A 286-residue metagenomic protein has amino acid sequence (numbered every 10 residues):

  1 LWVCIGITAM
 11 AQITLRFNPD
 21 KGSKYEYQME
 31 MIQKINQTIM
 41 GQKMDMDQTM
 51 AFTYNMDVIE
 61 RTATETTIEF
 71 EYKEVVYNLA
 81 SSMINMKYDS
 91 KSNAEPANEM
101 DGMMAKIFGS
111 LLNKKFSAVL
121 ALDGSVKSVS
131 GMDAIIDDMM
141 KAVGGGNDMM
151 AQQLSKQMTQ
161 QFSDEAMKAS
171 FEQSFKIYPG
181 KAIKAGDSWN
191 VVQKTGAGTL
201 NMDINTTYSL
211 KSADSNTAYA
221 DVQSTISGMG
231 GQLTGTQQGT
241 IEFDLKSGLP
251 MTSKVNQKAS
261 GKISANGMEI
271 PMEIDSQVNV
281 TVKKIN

Functional and structural regions predicted by a protein language model:
L1-F17: Bacterial Sec-dependent N-terminal signal peptides
Q12-N286: Signature of exported/secreted
